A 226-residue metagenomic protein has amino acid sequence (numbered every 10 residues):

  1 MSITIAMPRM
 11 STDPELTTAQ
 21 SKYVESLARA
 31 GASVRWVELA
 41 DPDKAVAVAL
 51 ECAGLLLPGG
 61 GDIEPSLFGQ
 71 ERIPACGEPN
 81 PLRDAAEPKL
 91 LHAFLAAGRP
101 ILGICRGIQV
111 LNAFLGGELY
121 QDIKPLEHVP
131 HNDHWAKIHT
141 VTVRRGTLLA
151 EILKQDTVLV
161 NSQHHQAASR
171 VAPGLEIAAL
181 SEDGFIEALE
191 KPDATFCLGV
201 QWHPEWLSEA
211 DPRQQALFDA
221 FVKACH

Functional and structural regions predicted by a protein language model:
M1-P100, I104, A113-F114, Y120 (+6 more regions): N-terminal beta1-alpha1 cap of cysteine-dependent amidohydrolase-like domains
G107: Active-site helix of classical SDR
Q163: DNA-recognition element of transcription regulators
Q166: Alpha/beta catalytic cores of group-transfer enzymes, especially the acyltransferase/condensing modules of polyketide
C197-Q201: Active-site-proximal beta-strand elements of phosphoester/diester hydrolases
